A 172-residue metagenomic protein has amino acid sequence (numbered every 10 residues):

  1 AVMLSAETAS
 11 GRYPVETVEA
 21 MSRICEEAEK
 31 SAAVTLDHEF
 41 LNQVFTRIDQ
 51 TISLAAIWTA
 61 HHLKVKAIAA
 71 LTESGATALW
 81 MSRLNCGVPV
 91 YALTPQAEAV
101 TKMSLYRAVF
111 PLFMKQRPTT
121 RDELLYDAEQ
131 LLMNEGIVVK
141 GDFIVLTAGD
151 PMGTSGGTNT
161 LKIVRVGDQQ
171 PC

Functional and structural regions predicted by a protein language model:
A1-S10, D37-N42, G87-V88, V109-Q116: Short beta-alpha connecting loops at secondary-structure transitions that line or flank enzyme active sites
M3-A6, S22-A32, A60, N85 (+5 more regions): Structural signal for hydrophobic packing residues in well-ordered secondary-structure cores of soluble enzyme domains
L4-A6, A28-L41, K66, V139-D142: Flexible, glycine/charged-enriched surface loops at secondary-structure junctions
T8-K30, T160-I163: C-terminal helical cap(s) of enzyme catalytic domains, especially alpha/beta-barrels
A20-A56: Long, charged amphipathic helices and adjacent flexible linkers at domain junctions
I48-V65, L124-G136, D142: Phosphate-interacting basic helix/loop segments used at nucleotide- and nucleic-acid interfaces
T77-L79, N85-L124: Nucleotide-binding motor/catalytic cores of P-loop/tubulin-like NTPases across gene-expression machines
F110-F113, Y126-L131, G157-C172: Beta-strand/loop-dominated core regions that host nucleotide or nucleotide-derived cofactor-binding catalytic loops
